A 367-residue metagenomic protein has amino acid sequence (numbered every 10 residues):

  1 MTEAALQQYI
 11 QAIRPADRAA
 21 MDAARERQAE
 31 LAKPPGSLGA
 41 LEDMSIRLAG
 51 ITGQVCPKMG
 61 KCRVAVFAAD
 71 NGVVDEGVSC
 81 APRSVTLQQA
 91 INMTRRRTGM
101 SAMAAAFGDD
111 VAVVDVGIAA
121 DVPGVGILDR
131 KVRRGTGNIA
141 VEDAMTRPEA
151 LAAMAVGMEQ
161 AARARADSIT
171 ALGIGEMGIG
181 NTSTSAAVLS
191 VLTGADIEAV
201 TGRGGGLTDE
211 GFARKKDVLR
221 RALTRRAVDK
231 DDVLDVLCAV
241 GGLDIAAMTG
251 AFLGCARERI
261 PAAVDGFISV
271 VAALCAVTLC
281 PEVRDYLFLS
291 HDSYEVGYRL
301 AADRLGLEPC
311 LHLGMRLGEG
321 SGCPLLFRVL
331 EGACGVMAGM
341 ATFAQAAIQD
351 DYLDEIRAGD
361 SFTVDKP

Functional and structural regions predicted by a protein language model:
M1-P367: N-terminal loops that bind phosphate or other acidic moieties and the adjacent beta-alpha structural core
